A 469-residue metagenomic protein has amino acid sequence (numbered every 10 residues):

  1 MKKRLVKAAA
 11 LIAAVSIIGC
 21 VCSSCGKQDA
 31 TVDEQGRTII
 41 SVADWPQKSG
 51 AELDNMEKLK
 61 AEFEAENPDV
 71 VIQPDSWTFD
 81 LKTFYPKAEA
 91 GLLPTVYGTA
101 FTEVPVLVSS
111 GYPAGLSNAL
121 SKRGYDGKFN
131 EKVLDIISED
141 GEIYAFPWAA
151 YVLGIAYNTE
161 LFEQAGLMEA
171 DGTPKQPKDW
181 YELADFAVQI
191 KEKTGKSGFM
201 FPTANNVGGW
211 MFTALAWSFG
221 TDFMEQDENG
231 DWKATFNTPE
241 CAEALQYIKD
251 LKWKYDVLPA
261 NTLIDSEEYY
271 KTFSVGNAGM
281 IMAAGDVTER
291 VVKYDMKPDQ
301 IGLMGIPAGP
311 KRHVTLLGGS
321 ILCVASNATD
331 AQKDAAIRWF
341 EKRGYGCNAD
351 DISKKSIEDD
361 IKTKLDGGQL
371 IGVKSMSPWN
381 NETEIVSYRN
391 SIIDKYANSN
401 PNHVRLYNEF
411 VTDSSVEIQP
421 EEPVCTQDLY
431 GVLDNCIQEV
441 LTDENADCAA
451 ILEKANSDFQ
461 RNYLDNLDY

Functional and structural regions predicted by a protein language model:
K2-A14, C22-S110, S121-Y125, E169 (+6 more regions): Conserved N-terminal structural module of periplasmic/extracytoplasmic solute-binding proteins
V70, A88-T99, Y112-A114, K196-S197 (+1 more regions): Alpha-to-beta junction loops
D75-F84, T102, K178-E182, A260-V275: Short helix-initiation/N-cap motifs at beta->coil->alpha
A100-G154, E163, Y181-F186, M211 (+2 more regions): Hinge/lid segment of periplasmic solute-binding proteins
A114-F129, G172-Q176, T221-E243, K293-D295 (+1 more regions): Short, solvent-exposed loop/beta-turn-alpha elements that line the ligand-binding surface or hinge of extracytoplasmic
E139-W148, L153, E163, Y181-K233 (+2 more regions): Extracytoplasmic/periplasmic solute-binding protein
E182-Q189, N229-T262, V292, G302 (+1 more regions): Glycine-centered hinge/linker elements that transmit conformational signals in sensory and ligand-binding systems
V287-K297, K311-L316, C323-G431: C-terminal lobe and pocket-closing loops of periplasmic/extracytoplasmic Venus-flytrap solute-binding proteins
